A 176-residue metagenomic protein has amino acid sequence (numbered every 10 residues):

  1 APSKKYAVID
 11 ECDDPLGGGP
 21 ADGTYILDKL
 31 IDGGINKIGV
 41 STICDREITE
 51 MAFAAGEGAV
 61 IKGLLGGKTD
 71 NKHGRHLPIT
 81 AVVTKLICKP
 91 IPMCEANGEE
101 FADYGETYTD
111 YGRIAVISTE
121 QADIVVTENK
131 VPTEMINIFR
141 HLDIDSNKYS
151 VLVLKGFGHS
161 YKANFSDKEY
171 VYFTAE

Functional and structural regions predicted by a protein language model:
A1-E120, V125, N129: Hard-cation-handling environments
E95-E176: Extended hydrophobic packing segments that form well-structured cores
